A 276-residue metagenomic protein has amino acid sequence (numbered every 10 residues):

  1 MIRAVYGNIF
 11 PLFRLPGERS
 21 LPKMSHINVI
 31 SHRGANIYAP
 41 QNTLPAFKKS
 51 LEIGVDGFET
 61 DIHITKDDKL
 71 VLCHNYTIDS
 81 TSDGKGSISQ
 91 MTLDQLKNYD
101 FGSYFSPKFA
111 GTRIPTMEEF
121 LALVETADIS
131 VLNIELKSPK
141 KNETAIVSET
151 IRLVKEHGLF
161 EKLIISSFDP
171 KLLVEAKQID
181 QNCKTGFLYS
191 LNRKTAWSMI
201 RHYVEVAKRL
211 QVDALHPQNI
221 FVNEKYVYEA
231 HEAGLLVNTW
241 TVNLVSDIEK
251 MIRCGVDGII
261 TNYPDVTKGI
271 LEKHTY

Functional and structural regions predicted by a protein language model:
M1-Y276: Phosphate-group recognition and catalysis centered on beta-loop-alpha active-site segments
